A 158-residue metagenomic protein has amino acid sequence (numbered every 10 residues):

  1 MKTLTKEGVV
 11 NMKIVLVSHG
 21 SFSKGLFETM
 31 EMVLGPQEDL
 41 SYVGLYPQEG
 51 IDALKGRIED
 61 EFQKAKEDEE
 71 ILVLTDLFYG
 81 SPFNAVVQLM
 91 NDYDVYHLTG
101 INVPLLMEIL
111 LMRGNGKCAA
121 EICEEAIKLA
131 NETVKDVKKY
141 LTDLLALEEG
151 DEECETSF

Functional and structural regions predicted by a protein language model:
K2-L72, F78-F158: N-terminal loops that bind phosphate or other acidic moieties and the adjacent beta-alpha structural core
